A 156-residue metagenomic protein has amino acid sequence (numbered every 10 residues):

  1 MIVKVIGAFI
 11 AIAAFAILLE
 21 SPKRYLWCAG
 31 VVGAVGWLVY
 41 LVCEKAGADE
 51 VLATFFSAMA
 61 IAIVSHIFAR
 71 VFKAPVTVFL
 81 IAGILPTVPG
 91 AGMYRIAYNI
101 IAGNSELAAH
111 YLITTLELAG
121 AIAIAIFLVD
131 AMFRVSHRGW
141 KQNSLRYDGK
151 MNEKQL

Functional and structural regions predicted by a protein language model:
M1-A60, A74-V76, A97-L156: Alpha-helical transmembrane segments and their membrane-interface boundaries that form or gate the permeation pathway
I63, I67, G83-I96, A119-F127: Mid-bilayer segments of alpha-helical transmembrane spans in multi-pass integral membrane proteins that mediate
P75-L85: The feature identifies polytopic integral membrane transport proteins across all domains of life
